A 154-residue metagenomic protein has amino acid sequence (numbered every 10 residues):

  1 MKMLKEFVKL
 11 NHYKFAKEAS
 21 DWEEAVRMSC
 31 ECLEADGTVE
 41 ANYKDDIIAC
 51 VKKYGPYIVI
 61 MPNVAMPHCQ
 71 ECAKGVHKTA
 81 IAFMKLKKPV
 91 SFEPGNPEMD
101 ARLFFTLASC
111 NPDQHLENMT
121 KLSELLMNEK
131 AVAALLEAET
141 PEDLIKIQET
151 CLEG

Functional and structural regions predicted by a protein language model:
M1-G154: Cytosolic covalent-transfer regions centered on His/Cys nucleophiles that carry phosphoryl or persulfide groups
